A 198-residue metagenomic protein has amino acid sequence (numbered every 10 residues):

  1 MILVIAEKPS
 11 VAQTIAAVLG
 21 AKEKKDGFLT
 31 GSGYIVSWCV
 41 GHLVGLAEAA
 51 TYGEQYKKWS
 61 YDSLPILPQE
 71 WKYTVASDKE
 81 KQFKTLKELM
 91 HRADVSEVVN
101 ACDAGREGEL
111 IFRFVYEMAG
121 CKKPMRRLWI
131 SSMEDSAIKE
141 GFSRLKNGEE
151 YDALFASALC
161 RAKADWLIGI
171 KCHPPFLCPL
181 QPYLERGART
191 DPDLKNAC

Functional and structural regions predicted by a protein language model:
M1-P174, P192-K195: Intrinsically disordered, low-complexity regulatory segments
P174-C198: Charge-patterned, long linear interaction tracts outside catalytic cores
